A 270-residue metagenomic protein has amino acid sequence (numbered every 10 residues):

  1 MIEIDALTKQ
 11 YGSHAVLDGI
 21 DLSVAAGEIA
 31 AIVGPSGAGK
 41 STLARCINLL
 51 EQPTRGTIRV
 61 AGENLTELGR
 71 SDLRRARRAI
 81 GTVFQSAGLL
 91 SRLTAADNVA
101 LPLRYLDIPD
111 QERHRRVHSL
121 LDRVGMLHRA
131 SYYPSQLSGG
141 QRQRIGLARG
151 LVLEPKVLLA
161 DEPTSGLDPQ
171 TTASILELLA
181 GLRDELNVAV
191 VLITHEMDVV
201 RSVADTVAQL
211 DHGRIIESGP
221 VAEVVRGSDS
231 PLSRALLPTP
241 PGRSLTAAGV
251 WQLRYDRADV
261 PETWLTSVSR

Functional and structural regions predicted by a protein language model:
V33-P35: The feature captures the beta-strand-to-loop junction immediately N-terminal to the Walker
N48: Helix-to-loop junction immediately C-terminal to a conserved catalytic motif
E63-N64, A100, R104, Q111-H128: Conserved ABC ATPase "signature" region
L65-G81, Y105-D110, V224-S228: ABC ATPase NBD coupling module
Y132-S135, V152-L153: Conserved signature/switch motifs of ABC ATPase nucleotide-binding domains
L158-D161: Catalytic Walker B motif of ABC-type/P-loop ATPase nucleotide-binding domains
S218-G219, G227: ABC ATPase "signature
